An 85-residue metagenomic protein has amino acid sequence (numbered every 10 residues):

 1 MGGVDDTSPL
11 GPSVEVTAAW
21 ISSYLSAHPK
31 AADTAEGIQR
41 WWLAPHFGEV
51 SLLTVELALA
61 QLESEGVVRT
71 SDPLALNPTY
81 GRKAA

Functional and structural regions predicted by a protein language model:
G2-A32: Short alpha-helical segments that sit at the start of domains
E15, L52-L53: Short alpha-helix boundary/capping motifs
W20, G37, T54-L57: Amphipathic alpha-helical interaction segments
A31-L43: Short acidic, hydrophobic short linear motifs in intrinsically disordered regions
R40-L52: Short helix-coil junctions and helix-kink-helix linkers
V55-E65: Basic amphipathic alpha-helical segments that dock to polyanions
E63-P73: A short, conserved structural fragment
P73-A85: Short, cationic-aromatic polyanion-contact patches
